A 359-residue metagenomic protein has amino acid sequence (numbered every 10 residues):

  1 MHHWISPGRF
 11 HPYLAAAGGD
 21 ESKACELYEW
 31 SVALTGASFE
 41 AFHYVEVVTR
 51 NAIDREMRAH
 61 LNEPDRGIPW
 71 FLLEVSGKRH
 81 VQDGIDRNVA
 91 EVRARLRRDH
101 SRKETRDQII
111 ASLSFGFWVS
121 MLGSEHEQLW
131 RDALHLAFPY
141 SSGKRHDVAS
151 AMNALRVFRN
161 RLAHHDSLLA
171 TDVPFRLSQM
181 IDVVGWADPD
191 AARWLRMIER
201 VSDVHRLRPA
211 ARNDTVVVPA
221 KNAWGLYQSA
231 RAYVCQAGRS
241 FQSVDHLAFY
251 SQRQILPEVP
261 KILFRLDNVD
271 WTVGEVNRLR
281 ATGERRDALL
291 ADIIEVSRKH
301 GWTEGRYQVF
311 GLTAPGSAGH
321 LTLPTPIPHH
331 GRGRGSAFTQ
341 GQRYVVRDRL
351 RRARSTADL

Functional and structural regions predicted by a protein language model:
M1-S150, A154-V157, L169-D214, P219-K221 (+7 more regions): Extended intrinsically disordered or low-complexity regions, especially N/C-terminal cytosolic tails and loops, rather
L247-F249: Polybasic, glycine- and aromatic-enriched phosphate-binding surface used to engage nucleic acids
D358-L359: N-terminal helical oligomerization/adaptor scaffolds that assemble large protein complexes
